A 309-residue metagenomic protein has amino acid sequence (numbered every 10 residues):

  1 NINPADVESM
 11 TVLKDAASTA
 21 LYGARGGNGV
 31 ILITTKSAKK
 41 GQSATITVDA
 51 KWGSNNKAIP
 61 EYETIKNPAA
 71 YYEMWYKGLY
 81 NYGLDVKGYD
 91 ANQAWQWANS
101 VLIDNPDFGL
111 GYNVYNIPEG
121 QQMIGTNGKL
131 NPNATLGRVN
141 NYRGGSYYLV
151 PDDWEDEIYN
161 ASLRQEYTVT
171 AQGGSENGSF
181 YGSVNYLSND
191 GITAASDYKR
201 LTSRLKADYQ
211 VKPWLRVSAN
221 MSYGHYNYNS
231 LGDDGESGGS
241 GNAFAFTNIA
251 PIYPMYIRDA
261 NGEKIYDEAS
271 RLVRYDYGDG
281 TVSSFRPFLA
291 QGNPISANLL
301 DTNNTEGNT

Functional and structural regions predicted by a protein language model:
N1-K14: Short acidic/polar hinge/loop motifs at secondary-structure boundaries that mediate gating or recognition
P4, R164, S175-E176, Q210-W214: Outer-membrane beta-barrel channels and translocator barrels
G26, R164, Y198-R200: Membrane-spanning beta-strands of outer-membrane beta-barrel proteins
G26-A50, V169: N-terminal periplasmic accessory domains that precede and gate Gram-negative outer-membrane beta-barrel machines
T35, A50, G173-S175, Y186 (+2 more regions): Residue-level signature of outer-membrane beta-barrel architecture
K40-V150, A161, G191-S196, T202 (+1 more regions): Surface-exposed loop/interface segments of Gram-negative outer-membrane beta-barrel transport/assembly proteins
I158-A161, A171-S175: Outer-membrane beta-barrel initiation region
